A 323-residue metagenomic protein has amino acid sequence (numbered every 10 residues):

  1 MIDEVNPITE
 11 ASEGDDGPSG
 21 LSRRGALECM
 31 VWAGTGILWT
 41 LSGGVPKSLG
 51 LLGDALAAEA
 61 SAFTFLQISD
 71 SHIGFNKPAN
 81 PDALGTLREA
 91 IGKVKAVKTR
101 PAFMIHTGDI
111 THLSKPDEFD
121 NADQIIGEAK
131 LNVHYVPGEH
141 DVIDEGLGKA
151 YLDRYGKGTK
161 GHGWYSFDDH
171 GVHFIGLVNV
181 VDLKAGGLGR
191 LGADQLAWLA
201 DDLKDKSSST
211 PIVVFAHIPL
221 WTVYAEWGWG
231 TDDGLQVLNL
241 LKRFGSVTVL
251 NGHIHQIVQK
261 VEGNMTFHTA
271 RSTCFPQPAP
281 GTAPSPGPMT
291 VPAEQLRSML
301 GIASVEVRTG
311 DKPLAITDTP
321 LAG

Functional and structural regions predicted by a protein language model:
M1-S22, L49: N-terminal secretory signal peptides
S19-E28, G36-E59: N-terminal twin-arginine translocation
S48-N121, H162: N-terminal active-site segment of His-dependent metallophosphoesterases
I68-S69, M104-G108, H134-E139, F215-A216 (+2 more regions): Active-site neighborhood of phospho(di)ester-bond hydrolases with catalytic His/Asp-centered motifs
I73, T111-H112, D141, L220 (+1 more regions): Short active-site segment of divalent metal-dependent hydrolases/proteases that encodes the spacing between
K77, I110, V180-L191, W221-E226: Surface-exposed cleft-lining segments at the edges of enzyme active sites
K115-P211, D233-T248, K260-F275, A279-T317: Extended active-site neighborhood of metal-dependent phosphoesterases/phosphodiesterases
S208-V223: Short acidic, glycine-rich surface-loop motifs adjacent to enzyme active sites
